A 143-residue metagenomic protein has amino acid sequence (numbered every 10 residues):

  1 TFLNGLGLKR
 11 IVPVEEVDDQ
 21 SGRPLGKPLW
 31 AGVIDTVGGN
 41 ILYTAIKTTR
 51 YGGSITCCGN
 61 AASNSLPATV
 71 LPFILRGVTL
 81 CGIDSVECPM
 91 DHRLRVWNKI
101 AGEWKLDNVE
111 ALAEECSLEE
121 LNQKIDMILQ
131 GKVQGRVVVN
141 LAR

Functional and structural regions predicted by a protein language model:
T1-N40: Adenosine-nucleotide cofactor-binding segment
L3, V33, A45, L80 (+2 more regions): Terminal peptide-recognition signature
E15-E16, V37, A61, D91 (+1 more regions): Short beta->alpha linker loops
Q20-G22, N40-T44, E120-K124: Short acidic active-site motifs
W30-I34, G53-S54, R136: Short SAM/SAH-binding signature in class I
N40-L106: Glycine-rich phosphate-binding loop and adjacent beta-alpha segment of Rossmann(oid) nucleotide-cofactor-binding
L94-R143: C-terminal hydrophobic helical "lid"/dimerization subdomain of Rossmann-like NAD(P)H-dependent oxidoreductases
